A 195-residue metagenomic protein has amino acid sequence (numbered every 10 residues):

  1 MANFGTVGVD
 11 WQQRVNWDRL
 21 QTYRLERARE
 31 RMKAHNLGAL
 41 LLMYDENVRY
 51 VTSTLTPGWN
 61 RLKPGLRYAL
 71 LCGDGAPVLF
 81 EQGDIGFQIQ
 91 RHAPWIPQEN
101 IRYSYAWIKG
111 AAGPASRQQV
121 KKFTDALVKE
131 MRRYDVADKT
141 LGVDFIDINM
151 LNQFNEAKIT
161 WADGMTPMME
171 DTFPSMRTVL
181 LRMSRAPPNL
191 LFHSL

Functional and structural regions predicted by a protein language model:
M1-L191: A composition/biophysics-driven feature that prefers long, compositionally simple stretches
H193-L195: Extended, charge-rich low-complexity interaction segments
